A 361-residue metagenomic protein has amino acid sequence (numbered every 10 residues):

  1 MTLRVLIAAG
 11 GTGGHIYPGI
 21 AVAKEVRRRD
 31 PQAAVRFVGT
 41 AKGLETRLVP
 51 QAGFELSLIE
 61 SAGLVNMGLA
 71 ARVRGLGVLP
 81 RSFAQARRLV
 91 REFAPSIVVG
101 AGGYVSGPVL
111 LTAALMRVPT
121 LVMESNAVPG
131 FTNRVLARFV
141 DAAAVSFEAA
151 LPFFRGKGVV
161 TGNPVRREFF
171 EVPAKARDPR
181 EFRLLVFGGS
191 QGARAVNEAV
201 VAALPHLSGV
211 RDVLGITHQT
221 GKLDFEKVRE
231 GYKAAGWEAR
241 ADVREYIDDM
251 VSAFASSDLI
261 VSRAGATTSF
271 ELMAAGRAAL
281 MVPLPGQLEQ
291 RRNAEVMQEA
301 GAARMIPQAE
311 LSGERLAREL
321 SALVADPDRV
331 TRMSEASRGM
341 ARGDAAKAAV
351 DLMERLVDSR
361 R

Functional and structural regions predicted by a protein language model:
V5-G10, Q32-F83, K222-D224: Conserved nucleotide-sugar phosphate-binding/catalytic loop shared by glycosyltransferases and other
G43, L48-A52, A174-I260, S269 (+3 more regions): Donor-nucleotide binding loops and adjacent catalytic segments primarily of GT-B fold Leloir glycosyltransferases
L44, E55, A114-V172: Active-site-proximal region of nucleotide-activated glycan assembly enzymes, centered on histidine/acidic-rich loops
Q85-V98, S106-L121, R134-R138: Glycosyltransferases and closely related glycan-assembly transferases that use nucleotide-activated donors
P95-I97, A255-T268, R277: Acidic donor-binding loop of glycosyltransferase active sites
M116, A255-S257, E271-V282, A300: Conserved donor-binding/catalytic loop of nucleotide-activated donor transferases
A322, R342-R361: C-terminal alpha-helical cap of glycosyltransferases
R329-G343: A short, well-ordered alpha-helix in the C-terminal region of glycosyltransferases
